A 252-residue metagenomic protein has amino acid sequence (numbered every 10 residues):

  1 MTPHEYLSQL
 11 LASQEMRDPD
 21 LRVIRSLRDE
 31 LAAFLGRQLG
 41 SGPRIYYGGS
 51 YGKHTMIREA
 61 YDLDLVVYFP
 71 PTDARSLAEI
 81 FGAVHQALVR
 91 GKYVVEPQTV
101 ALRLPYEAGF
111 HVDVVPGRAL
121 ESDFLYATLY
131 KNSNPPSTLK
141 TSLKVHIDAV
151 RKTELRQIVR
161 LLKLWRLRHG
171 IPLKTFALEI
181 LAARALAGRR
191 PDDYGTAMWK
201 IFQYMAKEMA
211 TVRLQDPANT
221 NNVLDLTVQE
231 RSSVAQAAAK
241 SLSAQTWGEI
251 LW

Functional and structural regions predicted by a protein language model:
M1-A12, T55-A60, A127-L139, T175-A177 (+1 more regions): Short, compositionally biased low-complexity segments
M1-Y46, S50-R58, D73-S76: N-terminal regions immediately upstream of nucleotidyltransferase
E30-S41, A83-G91, L161, W165 (+1 more regions): Generic non-transmembrane alpha-helical segments
I45, V94-P97, T175: Short beta-strand
H54-L77, F81-V84: Catalytic metal-binding acidic patch
E59, F81-D123: Conserved catalytic core of two-metal-ion nucleotidyltransferases
V115, E121-L162: A structural motif
E154-W252: Conserved nucleotidyltransferase catalytic core and NTase-mimicking acidic/glycine-rich helix/loop elements in nucleic
